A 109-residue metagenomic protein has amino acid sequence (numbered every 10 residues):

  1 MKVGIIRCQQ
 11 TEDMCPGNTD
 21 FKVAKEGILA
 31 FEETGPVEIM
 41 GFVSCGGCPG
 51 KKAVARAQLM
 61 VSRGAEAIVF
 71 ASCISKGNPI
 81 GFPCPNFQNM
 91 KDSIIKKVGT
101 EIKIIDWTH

Functional and structural regions predicted by a protein language model:
M1-M60, I80-N86, S93: Conserved mixed alpha/beta catalytic, RNA-binding, or beta-rich assembly cores of soluble enzyme, regulatory
C73: Flexible loop residues that form catalytic and substrate-binding hotspots at small-molecule/glycan-binding clefts
K76-G77: Short glycine-rich, flexible loops that bind phosphorylated cofactors or substrates
K91, I95-T100: Charged, glycine-enriched surface loops/patches that mediate electrostatic binding to polyanionic ligands
T100-H109: Divalent-metal-activated hydrolytic enzyme cores
